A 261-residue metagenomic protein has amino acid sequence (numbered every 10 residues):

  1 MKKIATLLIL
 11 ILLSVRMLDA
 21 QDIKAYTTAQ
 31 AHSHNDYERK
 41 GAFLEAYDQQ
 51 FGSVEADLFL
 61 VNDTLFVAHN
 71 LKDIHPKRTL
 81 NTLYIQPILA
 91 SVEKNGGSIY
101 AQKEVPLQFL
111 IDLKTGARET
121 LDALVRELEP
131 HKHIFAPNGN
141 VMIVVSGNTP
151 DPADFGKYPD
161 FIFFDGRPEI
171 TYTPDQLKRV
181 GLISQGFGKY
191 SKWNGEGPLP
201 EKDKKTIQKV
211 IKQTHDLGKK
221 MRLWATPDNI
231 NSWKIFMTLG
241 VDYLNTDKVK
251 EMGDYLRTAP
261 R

Functional and structural regions predicted by a protein language model:
M1-A25: Bacterial Sec-dependent N-terminal signal peptides
A20-R261: Phosphate-group recognition and catalysis centered on beta-loop-alpha active-site segments
